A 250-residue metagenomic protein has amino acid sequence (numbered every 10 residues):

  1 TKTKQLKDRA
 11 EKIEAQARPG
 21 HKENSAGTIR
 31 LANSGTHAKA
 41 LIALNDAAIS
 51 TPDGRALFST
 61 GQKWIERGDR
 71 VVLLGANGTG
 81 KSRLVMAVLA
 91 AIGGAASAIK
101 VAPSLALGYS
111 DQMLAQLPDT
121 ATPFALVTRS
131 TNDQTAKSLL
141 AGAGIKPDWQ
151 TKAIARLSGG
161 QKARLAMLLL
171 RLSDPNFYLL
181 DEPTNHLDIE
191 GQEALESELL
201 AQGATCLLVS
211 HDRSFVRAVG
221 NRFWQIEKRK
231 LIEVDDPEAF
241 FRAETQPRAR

Functional and structural regions predicted by a protein language model:
T1-L57: Flexible nucleotide-interacting loop at or near the entrance of a catalytic core
S34-R250: ABC ATP-binding cassette signature C-motif
